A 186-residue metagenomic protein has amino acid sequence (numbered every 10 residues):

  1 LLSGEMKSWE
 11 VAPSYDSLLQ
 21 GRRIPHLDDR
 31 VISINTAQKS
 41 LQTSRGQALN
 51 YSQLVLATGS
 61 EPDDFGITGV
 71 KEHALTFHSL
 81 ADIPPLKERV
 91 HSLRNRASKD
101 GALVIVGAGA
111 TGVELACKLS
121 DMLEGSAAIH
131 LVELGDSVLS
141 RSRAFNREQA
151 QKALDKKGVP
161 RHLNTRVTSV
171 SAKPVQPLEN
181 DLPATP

Functional and structural regions predicted by a protein language model:
L1-E5, L75-K99, A108, V138-L163: Conserved N-terminal glycine/acidic-rich loop preference
L1-Q53, R143-P160, N164: N-terminal Rossmann-like dinucleotide/flavin-binding domain of flavoprotein oxidoreductases that bind FAD/FMN
R23-A102, P177-L178, L182: FAD-binding core/adjacent interface of flavoenzyme oxidoreductases
H26-S33, M122-P186: A Rossmann-like FAD-binding core segment of flavoenzymes
E61, T111, S137: Conserved Rossmann-like nucleotide-cofactor binding loop
F65-I67, L115-A116, R141, A172: Short glycine-/acidic-enriched loop or helix-start segments at secondary-structure transitions that form or flank
L86-I129, E133: Rossmann-like NAD(P)H-binding beta-loop-alpha module
